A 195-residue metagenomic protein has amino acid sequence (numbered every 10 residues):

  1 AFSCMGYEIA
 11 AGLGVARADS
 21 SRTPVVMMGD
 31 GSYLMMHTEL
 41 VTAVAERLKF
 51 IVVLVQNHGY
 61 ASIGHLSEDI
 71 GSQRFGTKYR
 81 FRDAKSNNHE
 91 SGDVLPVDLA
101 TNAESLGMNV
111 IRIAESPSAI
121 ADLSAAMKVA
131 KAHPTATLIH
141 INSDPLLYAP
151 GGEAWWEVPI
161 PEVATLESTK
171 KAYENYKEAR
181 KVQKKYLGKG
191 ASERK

Functional and structural regions predicted by a protein language model:
A1-K195: Thiamine diphosphate
